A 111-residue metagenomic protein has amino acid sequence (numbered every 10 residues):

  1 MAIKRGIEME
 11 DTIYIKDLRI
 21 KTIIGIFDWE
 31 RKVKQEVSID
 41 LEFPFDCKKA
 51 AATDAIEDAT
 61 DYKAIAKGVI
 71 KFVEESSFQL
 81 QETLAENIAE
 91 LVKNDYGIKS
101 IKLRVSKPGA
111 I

Functional and structural regions predicted by a protein language model:
A2-I111: N-terminal, polar/charged subdomain of small-to-medium soluble alpha/beta proteins
